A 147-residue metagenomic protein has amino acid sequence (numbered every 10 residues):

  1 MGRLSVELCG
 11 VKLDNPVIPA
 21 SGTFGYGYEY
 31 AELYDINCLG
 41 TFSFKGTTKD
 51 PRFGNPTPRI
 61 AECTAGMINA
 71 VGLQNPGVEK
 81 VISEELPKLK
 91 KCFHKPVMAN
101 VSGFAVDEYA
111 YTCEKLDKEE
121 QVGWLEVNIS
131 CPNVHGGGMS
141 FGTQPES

Functional and structural regions predicted by a protein language model:
M1-S147: Flavin-dependent oxidoreductase catalytic cores
